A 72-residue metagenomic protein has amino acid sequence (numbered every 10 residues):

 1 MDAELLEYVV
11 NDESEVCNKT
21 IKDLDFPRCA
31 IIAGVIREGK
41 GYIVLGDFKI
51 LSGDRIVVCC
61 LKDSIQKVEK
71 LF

Functional and structural regions predicted by a protein language model:
L6-F72: Cytosolic Rossmann-like ligand/nucleotide-binding regulatory domains
